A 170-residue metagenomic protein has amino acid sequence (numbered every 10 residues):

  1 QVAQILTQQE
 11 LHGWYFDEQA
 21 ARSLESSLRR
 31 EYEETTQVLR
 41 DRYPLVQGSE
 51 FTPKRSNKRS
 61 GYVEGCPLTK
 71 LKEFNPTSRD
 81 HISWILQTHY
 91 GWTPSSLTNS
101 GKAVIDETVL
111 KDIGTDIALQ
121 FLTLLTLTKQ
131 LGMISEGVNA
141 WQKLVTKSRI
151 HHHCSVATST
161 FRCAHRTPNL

Functional and structural regions predicted by a protein language model:
Q1-L170: Conserved "right-hand" nucleotidyltransferase catalytic core of DNA-directed polymerases
